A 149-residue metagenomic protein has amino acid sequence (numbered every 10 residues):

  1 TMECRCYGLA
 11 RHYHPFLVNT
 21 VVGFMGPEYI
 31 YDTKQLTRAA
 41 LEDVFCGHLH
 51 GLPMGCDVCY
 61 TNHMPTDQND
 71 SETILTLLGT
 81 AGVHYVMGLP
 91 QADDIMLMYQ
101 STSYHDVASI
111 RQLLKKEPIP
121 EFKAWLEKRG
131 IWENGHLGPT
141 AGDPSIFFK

Functional and structural regions predicted by a protein language model:
T1-L77, A81, V86-P90, D94-S101: Catalytic alpha/beta core domains of metabolic enzymes, predominantly
T33, Q100-K149: Extended, intrinsically disordered, low-complexity segments
